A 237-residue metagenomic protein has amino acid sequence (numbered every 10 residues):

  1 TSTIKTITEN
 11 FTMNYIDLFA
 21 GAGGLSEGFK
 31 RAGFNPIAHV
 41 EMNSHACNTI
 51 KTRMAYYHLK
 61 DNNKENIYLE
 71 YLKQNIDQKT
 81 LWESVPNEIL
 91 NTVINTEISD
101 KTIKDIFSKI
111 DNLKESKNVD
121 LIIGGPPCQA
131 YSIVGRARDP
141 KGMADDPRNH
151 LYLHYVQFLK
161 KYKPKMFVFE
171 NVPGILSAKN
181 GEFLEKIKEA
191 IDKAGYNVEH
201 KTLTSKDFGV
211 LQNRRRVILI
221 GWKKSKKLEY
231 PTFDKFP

Functional and structural regions predicted by a protein language model:
T1-P36, A190-K193, R216, I220-P237: S-adenosyl-L-methionine-dependent DNA methyltransferase catalytic core
M13, N118-V119: Loop/turn elements at helix/coil->beta-strand transitions in domains of secreted/extracellular proteins
I16-K79: SAM cofactor-binding core of SAM-dependent methyltransferases, primarily the Rossmann-like beta-alpha-beta module
I37, D120, K165: Conserved acidic residues
A55-N112: S-adenosyl-L-methionine
K109-S116, Y131-P237: Class I S-adenosyl-L-methionine
I123: N-terminal Rossmann-like NAD(P) cofactor-binding module of classical short-chain dehydrogenase/reductase
P127: Short glycine-/small-residue-rich Rossmann-like dinucleotide-binding loops
